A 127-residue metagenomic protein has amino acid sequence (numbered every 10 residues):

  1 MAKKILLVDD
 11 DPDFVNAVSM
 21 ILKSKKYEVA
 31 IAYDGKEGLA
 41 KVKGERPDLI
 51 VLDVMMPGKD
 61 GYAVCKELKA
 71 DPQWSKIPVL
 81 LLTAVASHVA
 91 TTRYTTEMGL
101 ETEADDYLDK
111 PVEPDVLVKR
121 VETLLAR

Functional and structural regions predicted by a protein language model:
D9, D53, T83: Active-site residues of response regulator receiver
N16-S24: Charged docking surfaces used in two-component/phosphorelay signaling
K26-Y33, K41: Short hydrophobic/Thr-rich beta-strand motif most characteristic of the beta2 strand and flanking loop of CheY-like
D34-E37, D60-K66: Acidic catalytic/metal-coordinating carboxylates
E45-V51: Active-site beta3 strand of CheY-like receiver
M56: Receiver (REC) domain active-site loop signature in two-component systems and cognate sites in sensor histidine kinases
A63, A86-L108, D115, K119: Alpha4 helix (beta4-alpha4-beta5 surface) of REC/receiver domains from two-component response regulators
K76-V89: A short, hydrophobic beta-strand element within the central beta-sheet of small alpha/beta folds
